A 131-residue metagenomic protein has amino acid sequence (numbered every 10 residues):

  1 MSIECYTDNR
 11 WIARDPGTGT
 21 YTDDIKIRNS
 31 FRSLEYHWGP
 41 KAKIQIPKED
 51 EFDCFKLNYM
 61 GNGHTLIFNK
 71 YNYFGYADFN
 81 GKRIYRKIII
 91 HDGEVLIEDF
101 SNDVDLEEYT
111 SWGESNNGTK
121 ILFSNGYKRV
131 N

Functional and structural regions predicted by a protein language model:
M1-N131: Extended polysaccharide-engagement surfaces of secreted carbohydrate-active enzymes
